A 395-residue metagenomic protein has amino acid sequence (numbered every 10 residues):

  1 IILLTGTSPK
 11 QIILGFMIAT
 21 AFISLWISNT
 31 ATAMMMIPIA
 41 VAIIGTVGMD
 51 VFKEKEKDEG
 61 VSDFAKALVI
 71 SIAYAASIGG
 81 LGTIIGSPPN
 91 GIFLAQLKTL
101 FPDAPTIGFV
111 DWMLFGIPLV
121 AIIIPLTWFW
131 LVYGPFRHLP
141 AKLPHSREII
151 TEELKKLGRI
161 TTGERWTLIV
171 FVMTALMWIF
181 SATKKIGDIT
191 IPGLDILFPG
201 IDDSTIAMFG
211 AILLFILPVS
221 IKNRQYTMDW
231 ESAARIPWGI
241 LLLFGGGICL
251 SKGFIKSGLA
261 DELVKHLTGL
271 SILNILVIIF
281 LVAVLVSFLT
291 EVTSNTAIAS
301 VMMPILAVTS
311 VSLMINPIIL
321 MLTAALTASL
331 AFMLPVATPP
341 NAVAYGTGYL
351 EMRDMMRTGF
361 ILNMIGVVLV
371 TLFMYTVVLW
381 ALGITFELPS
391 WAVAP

Functional and structural regions predicted by a protein language model:
L4-I39, S271-T309, L313, P317-I318 (+1 more regions): Hydrophobic alpha-helical transmembrane segments of multi-pass integral membrane proteins, predominantly secondary
K10-I18, V69-I70, M113-I117, L168-I169 (+6 more regions): Hydrophobic alpha-helical transmembrane segments
L14, I18, F22, I117 (+9 more regions): Generic alpha-helical transmembrane segments of integral inner-membrane proteins, especially permease/transport modules
M17-L25, N29, E164-L168, D203-M208 (+3 more regions): Core transmembrane alpha-helical segments of multi-pass membrane transporters/permeases
I23-M35, G79-P89, D202, K252-G258 (+2 more regions): Short helix-coil transition sites and intra-membrane helix breaks within transmembrane domains of multi-pass
N29, V47-K66, I70-A75, G79-F93 (+3 more regions): Juxtamembrane and boundary regions of transmembrane helices in multi-pass small-molecule transporters and channels
T30, F129-R137, G158-W166, T174-Q225 (+2 more regions): Flexible hinge motifs at transmembrane-helix junctions and intramembrane kinks/re-entrant loops in multi-pass membrane
M35-I39, A121-P125, G163-T174, F198-S220 (+4 more regions): Hydrophobic mid-bilayer segments of alpha-helices in multi-pass membrane transport proteins, especially secondary
